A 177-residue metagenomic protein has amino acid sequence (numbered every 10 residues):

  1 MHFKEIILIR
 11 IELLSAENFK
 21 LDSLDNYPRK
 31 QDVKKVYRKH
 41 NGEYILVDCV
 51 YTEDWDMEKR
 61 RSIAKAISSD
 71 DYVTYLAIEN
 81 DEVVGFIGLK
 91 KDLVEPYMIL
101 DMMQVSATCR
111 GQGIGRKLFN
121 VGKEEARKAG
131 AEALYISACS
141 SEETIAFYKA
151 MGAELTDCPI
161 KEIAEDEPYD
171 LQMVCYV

Functional and structural regions predicted by a protein language model:
M1-L8: Short, Lys/Arg-enriched N-terminal segments with co-localized hydrophobic residues within the first ~10-30 amino acids
N18-F19, N26-Y97, D101, S106 (+2 more regions): Acetyl-CoA-dependent GNAT
S23-N26, K117, V121, Q172: Alpha-helical elements of Rossmann-like donor-binding domains used by nucleotide-donor carbohydrate transfer enzymes
V105, G111-E124, K149-A150: Conserved acetyl-CoA-binding loop-helix of GNAT-fold acetyltransferases
A126-A138: Conserved GNAT acetyl-CoA-binding A-motif
A129, A150-M151: Structural motif
Y135, C139, E154-L171: Conserved catalytic-core motifs of GNAT/GCN5-like acyltransferases
T144: Helix-turn-helix
